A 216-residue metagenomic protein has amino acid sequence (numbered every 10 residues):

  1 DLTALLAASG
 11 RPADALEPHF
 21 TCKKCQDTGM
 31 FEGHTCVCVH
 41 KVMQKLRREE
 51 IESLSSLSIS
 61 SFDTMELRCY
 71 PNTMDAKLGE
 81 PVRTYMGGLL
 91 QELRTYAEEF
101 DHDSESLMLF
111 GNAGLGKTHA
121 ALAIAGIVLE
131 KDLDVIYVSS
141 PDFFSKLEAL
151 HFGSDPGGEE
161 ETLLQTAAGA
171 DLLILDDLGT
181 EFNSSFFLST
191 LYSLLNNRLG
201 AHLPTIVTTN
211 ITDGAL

Functional and structural regions predicted by a protein language model:
G10-S60: Interdomain "pre-motor" coupling segment immediately N-terminal to P-loop NTPase/helicase cores
S61-L107: Pre-Walker A (pre-P-loop) alpha-helix and adjacent loop at the N terminus of AAA/AAA+ ATPase modules, a conserved
M74-L89, L129-G169: Short glycine-rich substrate-engagement loop in P-loop NTPases that contacts/grips substrate
S104-A120: Walker A/P-loop nucleotide-binding motif
E105, L133-D134, G169-L172, A201-V207: Loop/turn-to-beta-strand initiation segments
H119-D132: P-loop NTPase Walker A phosphate-binding motif
A125, F143-L150, L178-L216: Replace "adjacent to P-loop NTPase cores in ATP/GTP-dependent enzymes" with "adjacent to NTP-binding cores
